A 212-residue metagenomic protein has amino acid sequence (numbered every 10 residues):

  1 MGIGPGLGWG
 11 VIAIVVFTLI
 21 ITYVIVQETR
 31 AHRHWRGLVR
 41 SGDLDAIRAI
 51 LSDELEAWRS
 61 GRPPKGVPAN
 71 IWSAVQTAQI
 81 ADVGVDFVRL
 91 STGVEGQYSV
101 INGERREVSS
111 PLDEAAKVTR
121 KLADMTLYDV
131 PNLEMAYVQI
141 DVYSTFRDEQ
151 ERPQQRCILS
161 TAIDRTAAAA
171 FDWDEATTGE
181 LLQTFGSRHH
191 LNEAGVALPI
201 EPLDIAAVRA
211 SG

Functional and structural regions predicted by a protein language model:
M1-R30: Alpha-helical transmembrane anchor segments and their immediate juxtamembrane flanks, especially terminal single-pass
I14-T22, V100-E104, D148-Q154: Flexible coil/linker segments and helix-coil junctions enriched in charged and small residues
V24-R106: N-terminal topogenic membrane-targeting module
A49, D53, K121, M125 (+1 more regions): Charged/polar, solvent-exposed surface patches and flexible loops
V85-S109, Q155-E175: Intrinsically disordered, low-complexity regulatory segments enriched in Ser/Thr/Pro and charged residues
S109-A123: Well-ordered, non-membrane alpha-helical segments in soluble/globular domains
R120-M135: Acidic, metal/cofactor-coordinating or nucleic-acid-engaging core segments within structured domains
N132-G212: Polybasic, proline/glycine-rich intrinsically disordered low-complexity segments
